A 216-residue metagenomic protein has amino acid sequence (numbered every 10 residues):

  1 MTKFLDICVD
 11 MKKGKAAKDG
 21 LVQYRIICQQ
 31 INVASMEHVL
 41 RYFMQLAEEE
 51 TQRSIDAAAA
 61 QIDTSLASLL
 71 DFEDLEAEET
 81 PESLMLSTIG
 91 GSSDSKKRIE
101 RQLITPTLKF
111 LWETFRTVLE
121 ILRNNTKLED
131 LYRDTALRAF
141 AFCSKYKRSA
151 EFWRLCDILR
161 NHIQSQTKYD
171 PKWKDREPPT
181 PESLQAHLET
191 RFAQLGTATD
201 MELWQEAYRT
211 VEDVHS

Functional and structural regions predicted by a protein language model:
M1-S216: Extended alpha-helical scaffold regions
